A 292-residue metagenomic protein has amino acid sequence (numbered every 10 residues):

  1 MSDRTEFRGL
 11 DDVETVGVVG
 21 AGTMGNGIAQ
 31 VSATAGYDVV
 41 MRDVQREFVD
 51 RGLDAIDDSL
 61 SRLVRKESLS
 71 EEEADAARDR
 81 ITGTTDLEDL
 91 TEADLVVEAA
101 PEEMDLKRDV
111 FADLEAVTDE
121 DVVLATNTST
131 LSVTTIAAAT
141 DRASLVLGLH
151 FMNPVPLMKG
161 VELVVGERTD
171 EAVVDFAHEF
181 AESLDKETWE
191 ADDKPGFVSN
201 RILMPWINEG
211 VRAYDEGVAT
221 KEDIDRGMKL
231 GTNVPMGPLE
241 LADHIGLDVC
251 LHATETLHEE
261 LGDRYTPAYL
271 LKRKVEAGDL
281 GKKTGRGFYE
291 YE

Functional and structural regions predicted by a protein language model:
S2-K66, V117: NAD(P)+-binding Rossmann beta1-loop-alpha1 motif at the extreme N-terminus of oxidoreductases
S2-L10, A35, D175, E182-E187 (+3 more regions): NAD(P)-dependent Rossmann-like dehydrogenase/reductase catalytic/cofactor-binding core
V40, E72, L203-N208, T232-P235: Structural/interface elements that position substrates and couple domains in central-metabolism enzymes
V40, T82, V97, L147-L149 (+1 more regions): Hydrophobic/aromatic beta-strand patches that form the interior of the parallel beta-sheet core in alpha/beta enzyme
Q45, S70, D170, A219-D223: Helix N-cap / loop-to-helix initiation motif
F48, R62-V123: Rossmann-like NAD(P)-binding element
F48, V123-D192, N200: Rossmann-fold dinucleotide-binding core
